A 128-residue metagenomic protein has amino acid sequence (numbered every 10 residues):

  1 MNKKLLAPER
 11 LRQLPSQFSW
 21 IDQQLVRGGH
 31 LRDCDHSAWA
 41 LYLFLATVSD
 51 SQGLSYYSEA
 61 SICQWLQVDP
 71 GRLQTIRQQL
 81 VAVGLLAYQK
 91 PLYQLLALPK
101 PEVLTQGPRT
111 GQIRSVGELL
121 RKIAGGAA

Functional and structural regions predicted by a protein language model:
M1-Q52: Short recognition helix of helix-turn-helix/winged-helix DNA-binding domains
M1-R12, Q74-A128: Winged-helix/helix-turn-helix nucleic-acid-interaction surface
H36-S37, T47-P101: Winged helix-turn-helix DNA-binding recognition segment
